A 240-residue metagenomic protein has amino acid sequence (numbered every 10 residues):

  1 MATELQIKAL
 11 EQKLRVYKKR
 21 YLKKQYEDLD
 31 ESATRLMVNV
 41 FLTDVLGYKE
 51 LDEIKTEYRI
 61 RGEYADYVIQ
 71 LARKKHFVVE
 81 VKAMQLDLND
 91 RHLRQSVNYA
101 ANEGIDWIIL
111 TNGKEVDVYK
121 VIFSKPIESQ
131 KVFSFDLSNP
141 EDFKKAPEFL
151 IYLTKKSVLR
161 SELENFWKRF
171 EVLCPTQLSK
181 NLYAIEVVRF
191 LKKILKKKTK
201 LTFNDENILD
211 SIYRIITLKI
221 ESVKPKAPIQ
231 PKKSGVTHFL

Functional and structural regions predicted by a protein language model:
M1-W107, V118-L240: A short, conserved, highly charged catalytic patch centered on acidic carboxylates
I109-T111: Acidic beta-strand-to-loop metal/phosphate-binding motif
G113-E115: Short beta-alpha junction loops
